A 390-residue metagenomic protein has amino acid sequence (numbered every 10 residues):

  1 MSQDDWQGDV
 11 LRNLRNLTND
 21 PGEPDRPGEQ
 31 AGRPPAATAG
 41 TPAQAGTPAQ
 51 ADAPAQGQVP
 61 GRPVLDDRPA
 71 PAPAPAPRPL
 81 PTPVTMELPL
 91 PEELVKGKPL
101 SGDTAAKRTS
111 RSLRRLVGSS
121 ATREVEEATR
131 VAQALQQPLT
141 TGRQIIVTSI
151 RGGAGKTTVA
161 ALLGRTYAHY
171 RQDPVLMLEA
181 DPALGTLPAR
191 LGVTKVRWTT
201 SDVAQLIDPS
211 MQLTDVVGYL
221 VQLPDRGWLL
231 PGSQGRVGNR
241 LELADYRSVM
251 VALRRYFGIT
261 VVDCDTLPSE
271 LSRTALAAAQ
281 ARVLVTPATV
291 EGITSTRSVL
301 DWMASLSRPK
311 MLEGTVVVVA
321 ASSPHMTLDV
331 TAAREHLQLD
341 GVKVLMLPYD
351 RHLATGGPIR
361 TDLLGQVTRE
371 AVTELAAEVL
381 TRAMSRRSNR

Functional and structural regions predicted by a protein language model:
M1-P42, S388-R390: N-terminal localization leaders that direct proteins to membranes or organelles, or to membrane-proximal/supramolecular
L17-Q30, A55-I146: Extreme N-terminal, non-catalytic leader segments that precede Walker-type/kinase nucleotide-binding cores
L135-H169: Walker A (P-loop) phosphate-binding motif
A168-G227: Phosphate-binding loop that captures ATP/GTP phosphates
V221-P224, W228-S272: Phosphate-binding/switch loop-helix module in NTP-utilizing enzymes
R255-G258, E270-V290: Inter-motif core of Ras-like GTPase G domains
A321-V367: Beta-strand-loop-alpha "switch" segments that mediate conformational coupling across diverse proteins
G356-R390: NTP-binding/hydrolysis catalytic cores, primarily Walker-type P-loop NTPases
